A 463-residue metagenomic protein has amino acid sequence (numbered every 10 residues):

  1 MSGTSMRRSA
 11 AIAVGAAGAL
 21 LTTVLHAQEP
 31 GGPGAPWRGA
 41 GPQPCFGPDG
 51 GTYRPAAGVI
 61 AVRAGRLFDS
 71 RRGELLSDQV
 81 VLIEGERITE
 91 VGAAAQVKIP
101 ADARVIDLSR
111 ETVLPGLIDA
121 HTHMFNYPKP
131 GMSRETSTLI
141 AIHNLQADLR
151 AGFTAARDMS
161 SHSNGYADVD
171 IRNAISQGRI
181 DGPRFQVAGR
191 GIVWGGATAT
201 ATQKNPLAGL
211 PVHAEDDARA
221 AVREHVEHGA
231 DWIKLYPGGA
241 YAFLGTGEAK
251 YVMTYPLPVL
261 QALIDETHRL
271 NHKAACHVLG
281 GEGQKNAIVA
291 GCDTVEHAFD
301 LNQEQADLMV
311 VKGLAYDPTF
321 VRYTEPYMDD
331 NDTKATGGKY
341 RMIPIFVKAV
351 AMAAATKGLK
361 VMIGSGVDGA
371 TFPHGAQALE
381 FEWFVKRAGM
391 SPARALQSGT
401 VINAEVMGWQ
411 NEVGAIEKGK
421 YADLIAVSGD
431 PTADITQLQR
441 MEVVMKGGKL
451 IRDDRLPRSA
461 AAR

Functional and structural regions predicted by a protein language model:
P42-G58, L67, R72-L114: Histidine-rich, glycine-flanked metal-binding segment
G65, G399-V401, K418-A461: C-terminal cap of metal-dependent C-N hydrolases
L108-Q177, G195-G196, T202-Q203, P258 (+1 more regions): Metal-associated gating/positioning segment near the N- to mid-region
Y127-L139, A201-A220, K273-A275: Active-site mouth loops of central-metabolism enzymes
P128-G131, D168-V169, L244-T246, Q284-A290 (+6 more regions): Histidine/acidic-residue-rich catalytic or RNA/ligand-binding cores of hydrolases and nuclease-related proteins
I142-A167, G182-R190, A230-Y241, K273 (+3 more regions): Divalent metal-dependent hydrolysis catalytic cores, especially in the metallo-beta-lactamase
D170, D216-Y236, A242-Y316, M342-V361: Histidine/acidic residue-rich metal-binding segments in metalloenzymes
R269-N271, P344-P431: His/Asp/Glu-enriched, well-ordered alpha-helical/loop segment that forms or immediately abuts the divalent-metal
